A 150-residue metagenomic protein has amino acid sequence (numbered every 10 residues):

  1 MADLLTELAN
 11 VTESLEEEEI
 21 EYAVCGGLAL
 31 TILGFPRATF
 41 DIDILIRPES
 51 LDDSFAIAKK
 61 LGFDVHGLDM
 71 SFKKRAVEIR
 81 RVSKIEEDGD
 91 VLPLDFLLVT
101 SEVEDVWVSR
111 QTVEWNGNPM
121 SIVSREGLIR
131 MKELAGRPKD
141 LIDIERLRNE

Functional and structural regions predicted by a protein language model:
M1-E150: Compositionally biased terminal segments of proteins
